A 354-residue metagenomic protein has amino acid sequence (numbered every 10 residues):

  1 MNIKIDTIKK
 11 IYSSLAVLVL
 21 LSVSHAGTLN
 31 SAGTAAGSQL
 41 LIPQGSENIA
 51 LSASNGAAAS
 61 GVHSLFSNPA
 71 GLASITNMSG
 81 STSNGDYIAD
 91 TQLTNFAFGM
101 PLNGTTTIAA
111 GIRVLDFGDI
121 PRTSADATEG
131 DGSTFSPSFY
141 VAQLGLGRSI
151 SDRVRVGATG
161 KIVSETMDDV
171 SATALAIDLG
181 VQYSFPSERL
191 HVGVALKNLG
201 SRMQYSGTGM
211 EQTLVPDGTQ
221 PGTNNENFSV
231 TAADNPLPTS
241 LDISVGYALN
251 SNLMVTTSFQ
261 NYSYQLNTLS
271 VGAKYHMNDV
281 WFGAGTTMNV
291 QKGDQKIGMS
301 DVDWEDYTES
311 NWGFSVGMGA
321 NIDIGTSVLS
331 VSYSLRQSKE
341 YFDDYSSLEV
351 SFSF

Functional and structural regions predicted by a protein language model:
M1-S38: Cleavable N-terminal export/targeting peptides
A16-V23, A70, N84, A158: Residue-level signal for alpha-helical transmembrane segments in multi-pass membrane proteins
G27-S52, L93-F354: Outer-membrane beta-barrel porins/channels
G45, S74-N77: A short, polar/charged loop/turn motif at coil->beta-strand junctions and beta-hairpin connectors
A53-G56, M78-Y87, R336: Short strand-turn segments of transmembrane beta-barrel domains in outer membranes, especially the first one or two
H63-S74: N-terminal periplasmic accessory domains that precede and gate Gram-negative outer-membrane beta-barrel machines
S83-I88, D131-F135: Short secondary-structure transition/capping motifs
